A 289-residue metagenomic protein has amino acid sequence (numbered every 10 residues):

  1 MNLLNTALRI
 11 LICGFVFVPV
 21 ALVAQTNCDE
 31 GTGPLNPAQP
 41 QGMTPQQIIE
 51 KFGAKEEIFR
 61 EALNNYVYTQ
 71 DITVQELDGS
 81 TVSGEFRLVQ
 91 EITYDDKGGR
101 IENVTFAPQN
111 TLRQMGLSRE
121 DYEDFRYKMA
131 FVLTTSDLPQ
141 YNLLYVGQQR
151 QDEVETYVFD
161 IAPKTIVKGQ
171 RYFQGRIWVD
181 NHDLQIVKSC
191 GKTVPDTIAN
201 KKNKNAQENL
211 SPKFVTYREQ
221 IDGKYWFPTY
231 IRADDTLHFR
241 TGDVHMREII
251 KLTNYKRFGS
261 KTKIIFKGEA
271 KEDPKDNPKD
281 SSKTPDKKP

Functional and structural regions predicted by a protein language model:
M1-L8: N-terminal secretory signal peptides that target proteins for export/translocation
R9-A21: Bacterial N-terminal signal peptides
Q25-Q174, N181-V187, K192-P212, Q220-G223 (+2 more regions): Structured extracytoplasmic
